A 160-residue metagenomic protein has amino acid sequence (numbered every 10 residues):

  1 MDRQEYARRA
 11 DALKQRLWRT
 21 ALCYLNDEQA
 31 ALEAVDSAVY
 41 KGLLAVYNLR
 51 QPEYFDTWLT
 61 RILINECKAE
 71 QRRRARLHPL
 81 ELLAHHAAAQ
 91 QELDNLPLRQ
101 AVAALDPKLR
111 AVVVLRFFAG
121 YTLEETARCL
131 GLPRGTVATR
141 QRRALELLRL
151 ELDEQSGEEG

Functional and structural regions predicted by a protein language model:
M1-R19, L32, R110: A short, charge-rich alpha-helical start-of-domain segment used by transcription regulators
R8, P97-D106: Short amphipathic alpha-helical boundary/capping segments
R9-E28, L44-A45, T60, V102 (+1 more regions): Amphipathic, Lys/Arg- and hydrophobic-enriched alpha-helical face
K14, W18, V39, D106 (+2 more regions): C-terminal flanking helix
R19, E33-Y40, L44, E53-N65: Structural recognition of an alpha-helix C-terminal capping motif at a helix-to-coil junction
Y47-R50, R61-E81, Q91: Arg/Lys-rich amphipathic alpha helix in sigma70-family domain 2
I64, E124, L130-Q155: DNA-recognition helix of helix-turn-helix
V112-R116: A short pre-motif secondary-structure segment
